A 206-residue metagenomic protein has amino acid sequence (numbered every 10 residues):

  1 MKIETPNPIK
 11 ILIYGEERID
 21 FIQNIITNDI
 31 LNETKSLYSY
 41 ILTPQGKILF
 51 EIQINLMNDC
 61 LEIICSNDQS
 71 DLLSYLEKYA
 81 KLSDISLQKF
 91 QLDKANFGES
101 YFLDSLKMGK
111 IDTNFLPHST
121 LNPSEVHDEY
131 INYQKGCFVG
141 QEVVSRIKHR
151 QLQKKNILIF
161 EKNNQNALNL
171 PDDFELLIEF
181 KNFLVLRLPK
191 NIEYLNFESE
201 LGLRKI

Functional and structural regions predicted by a protein language model:
M1-I206: Basic, glycine/lysine-rich polyanion-binding surfaces/domains
